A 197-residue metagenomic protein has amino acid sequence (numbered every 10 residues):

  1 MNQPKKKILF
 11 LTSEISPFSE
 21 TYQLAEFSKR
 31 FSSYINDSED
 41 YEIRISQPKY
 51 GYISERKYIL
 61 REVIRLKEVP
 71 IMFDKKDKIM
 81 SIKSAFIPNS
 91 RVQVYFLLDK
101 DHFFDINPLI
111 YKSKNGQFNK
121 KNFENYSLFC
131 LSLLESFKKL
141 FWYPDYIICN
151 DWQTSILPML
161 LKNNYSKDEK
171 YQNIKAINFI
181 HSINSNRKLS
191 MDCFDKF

Functional and structural regions predicted by a protein language model:
M1-F197: Catalytic cores of nucleotide-sugar-dependent glycosyltransferases that transfer UDP/GDP/TDP-activated
